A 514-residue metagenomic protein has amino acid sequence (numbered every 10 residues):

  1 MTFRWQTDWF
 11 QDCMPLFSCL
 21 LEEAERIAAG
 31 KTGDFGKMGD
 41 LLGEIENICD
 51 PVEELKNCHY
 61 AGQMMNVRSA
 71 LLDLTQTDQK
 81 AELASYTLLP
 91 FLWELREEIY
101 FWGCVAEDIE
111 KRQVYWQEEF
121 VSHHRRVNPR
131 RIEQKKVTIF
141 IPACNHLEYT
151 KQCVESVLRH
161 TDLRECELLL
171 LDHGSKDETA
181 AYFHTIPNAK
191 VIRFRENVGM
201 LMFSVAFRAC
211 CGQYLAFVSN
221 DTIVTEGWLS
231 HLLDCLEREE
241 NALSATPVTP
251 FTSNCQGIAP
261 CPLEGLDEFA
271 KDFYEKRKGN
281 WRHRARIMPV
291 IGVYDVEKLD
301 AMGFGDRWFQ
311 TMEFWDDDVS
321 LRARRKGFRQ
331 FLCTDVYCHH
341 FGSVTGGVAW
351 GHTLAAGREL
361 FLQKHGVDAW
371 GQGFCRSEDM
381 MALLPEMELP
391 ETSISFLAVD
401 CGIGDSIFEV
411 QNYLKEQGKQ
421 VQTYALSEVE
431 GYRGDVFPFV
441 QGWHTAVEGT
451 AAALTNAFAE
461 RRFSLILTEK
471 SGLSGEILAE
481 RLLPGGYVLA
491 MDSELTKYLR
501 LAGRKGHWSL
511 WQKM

Functional and structural regions predicted by a protein language model:
Y100-S156: N-proximal low-complexity "stem/linker" segments adjacent to membrane-targeting elements
E155-E165, Y413-E416: Short, acidic, metal-binding catalytic loop of nucleotide-sugar glycosyltransferases
D172-A180, G402-I403: A conserved acidic beta->alpha catalytic loop
A180-G199, A209: Conserved donor nucleotide-binding strand/loop of the catalytic core
M200-L201, R208, F251-T252, Q256 (+1 more regions): A recurrent flexible, glycine/aromatic-enriched loop bordering the glycosyltransferase active site that acts as
L215: Short aromatic/hydrophobic "clamp" motif used to bind/position activated sugar donors
E226-C261: Conserved donor NDP-sugar-binding/catalytic core segment of glycosyltransferases
G227-H231, A285-G303, W308-V336: A short, conserved alpha-helix in the catalytic core of glycosyltransferases
